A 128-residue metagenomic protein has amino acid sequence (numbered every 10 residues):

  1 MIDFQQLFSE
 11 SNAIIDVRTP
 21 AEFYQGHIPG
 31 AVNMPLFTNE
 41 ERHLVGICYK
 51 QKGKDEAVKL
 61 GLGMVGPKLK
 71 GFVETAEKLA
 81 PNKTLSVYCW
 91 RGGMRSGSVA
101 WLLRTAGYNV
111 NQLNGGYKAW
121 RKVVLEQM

Functional and structural regions predicted by a protein language model:
I2-A13, V17-M128: Rhodanese-like catalytic fold shared by cysteine-dependent sulfurtransferases and DSP/PTP-type phosphatases
